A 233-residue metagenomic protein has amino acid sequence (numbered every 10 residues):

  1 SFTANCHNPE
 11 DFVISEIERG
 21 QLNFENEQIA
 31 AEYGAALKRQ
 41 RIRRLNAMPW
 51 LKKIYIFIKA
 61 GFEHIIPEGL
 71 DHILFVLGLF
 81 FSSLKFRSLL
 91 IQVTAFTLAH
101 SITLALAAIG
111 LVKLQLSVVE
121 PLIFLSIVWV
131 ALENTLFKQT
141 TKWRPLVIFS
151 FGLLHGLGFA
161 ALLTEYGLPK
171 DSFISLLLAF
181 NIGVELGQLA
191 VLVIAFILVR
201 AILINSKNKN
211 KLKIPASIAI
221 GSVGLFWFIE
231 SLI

Functional and structural regions predicted by a protein language model:
S1-E63: N-terminal soluble domains immediately following signal/targeting peptides that reside in extracytoplasmic
A60, H64-I233: Hydrophobic alpha-helical transmembrane segments in multi-pass membrane proteins
